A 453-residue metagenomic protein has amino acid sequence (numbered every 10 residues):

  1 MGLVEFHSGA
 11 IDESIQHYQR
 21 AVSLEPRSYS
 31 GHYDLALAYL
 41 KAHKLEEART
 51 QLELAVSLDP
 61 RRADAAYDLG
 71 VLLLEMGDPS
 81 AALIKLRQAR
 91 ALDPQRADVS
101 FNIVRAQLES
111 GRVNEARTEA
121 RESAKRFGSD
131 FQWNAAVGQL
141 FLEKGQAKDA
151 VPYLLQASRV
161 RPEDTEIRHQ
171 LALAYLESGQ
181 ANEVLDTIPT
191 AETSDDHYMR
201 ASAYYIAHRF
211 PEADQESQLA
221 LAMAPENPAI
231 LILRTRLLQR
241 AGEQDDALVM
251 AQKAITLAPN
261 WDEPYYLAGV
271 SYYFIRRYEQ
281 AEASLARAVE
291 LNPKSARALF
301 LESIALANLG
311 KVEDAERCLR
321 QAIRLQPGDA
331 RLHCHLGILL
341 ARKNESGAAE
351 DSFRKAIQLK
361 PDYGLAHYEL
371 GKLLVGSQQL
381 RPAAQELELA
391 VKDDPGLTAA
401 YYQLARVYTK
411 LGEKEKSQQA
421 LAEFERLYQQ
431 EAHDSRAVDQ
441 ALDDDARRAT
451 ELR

Functional and structural regions predicted by a protein language model:
H7-R20, K41-L54, E75-Q88, E109-E122 (+9 more regions): Structural signature of tandem alpha-helical TPR/SEL1-like repeats, specifically the intra-repeat loop/turn
I11, Y29-S30, A63-D64, P79 (+11 more regions): Helix-start (N-cap) detector for alpha-helical repeat units in TPR-like alpha-solenoids, especially tetratricopeptide
L24, L58, L92, K125-F127 (+9 more regions): Structural marker of alpha-solenoid helical repeat scaffolds
L176, E192-T193, K392-D394, T398-H433: TPR/TPR-like (Sel1-like) alpha-helical repeat modules
I304, R331-G376: Alpha-helical adaptor scaffolds
